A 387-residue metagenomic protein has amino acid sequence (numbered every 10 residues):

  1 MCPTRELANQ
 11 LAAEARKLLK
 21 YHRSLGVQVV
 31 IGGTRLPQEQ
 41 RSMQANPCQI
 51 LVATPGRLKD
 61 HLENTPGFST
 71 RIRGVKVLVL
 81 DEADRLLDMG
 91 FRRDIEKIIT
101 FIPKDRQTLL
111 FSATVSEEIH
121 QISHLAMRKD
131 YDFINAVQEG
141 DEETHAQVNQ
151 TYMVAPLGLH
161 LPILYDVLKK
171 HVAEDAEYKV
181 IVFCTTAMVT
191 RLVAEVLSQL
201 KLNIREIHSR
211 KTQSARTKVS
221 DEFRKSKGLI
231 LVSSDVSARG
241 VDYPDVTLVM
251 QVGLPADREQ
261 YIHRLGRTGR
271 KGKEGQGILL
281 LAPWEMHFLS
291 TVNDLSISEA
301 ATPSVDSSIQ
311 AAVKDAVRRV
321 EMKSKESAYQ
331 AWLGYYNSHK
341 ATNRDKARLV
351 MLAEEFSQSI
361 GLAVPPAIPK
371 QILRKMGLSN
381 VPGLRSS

Functional and structural regions predicted by a protein language model:
M1-S387: Conserved helicase RecA-like core
